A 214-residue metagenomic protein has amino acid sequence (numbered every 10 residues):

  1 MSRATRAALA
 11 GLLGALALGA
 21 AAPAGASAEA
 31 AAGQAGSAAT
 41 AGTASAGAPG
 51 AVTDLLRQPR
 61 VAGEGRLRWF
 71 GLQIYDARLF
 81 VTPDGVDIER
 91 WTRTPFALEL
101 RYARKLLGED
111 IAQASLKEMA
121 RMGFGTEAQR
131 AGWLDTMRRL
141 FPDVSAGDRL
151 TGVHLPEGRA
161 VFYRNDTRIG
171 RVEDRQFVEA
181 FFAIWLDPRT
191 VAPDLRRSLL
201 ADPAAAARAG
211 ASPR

Functional and structural regions predicted by a protein language model:
M1-G11: Bacterial N-terminal signal peptides that target proteins for export
A4-T5, A17, S27: Short linear motifs in low-complexity or flexible loops
A10-A20: Bacterial N-terminal signal peptides
G25-R214: Terminal leader/tail segments of proteins
